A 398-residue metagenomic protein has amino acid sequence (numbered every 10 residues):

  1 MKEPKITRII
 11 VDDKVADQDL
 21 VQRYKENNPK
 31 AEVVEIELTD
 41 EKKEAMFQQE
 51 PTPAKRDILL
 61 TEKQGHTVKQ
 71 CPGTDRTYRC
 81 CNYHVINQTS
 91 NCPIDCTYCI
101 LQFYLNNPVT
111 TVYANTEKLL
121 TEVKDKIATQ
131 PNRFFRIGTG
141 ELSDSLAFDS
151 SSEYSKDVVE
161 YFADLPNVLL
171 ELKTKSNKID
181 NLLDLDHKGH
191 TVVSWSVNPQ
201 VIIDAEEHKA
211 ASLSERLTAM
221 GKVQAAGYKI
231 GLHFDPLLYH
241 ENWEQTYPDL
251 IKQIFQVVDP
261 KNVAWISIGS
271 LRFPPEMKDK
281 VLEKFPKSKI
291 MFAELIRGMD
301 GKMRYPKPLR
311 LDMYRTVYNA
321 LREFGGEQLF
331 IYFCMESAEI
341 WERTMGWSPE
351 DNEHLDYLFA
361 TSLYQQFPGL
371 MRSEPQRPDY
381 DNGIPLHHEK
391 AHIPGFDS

Functional and structural regions predicted by a protein language model:
M1-L20, F255-S398: Auxiliary Fe-S-binding modules of radical SAM enzymes
M1-P51: N-terminal alpha-helical interaction blocks
T39-Q88, Q102-V112, L386-S398: N-terminal [4Fe-4S]-dependent radical SAM core
T61-Y78, I100-S196, K222: Conserved Radical SAM active-site core
C92, C96-C99: Short cysteine clusters
F135-T139, L170-L172, V193-W195, I230-F234 (+2 more regions): Hydrophobic faces of well-ordered beta-strands that scaffold small-molecule active sites in alpha/beta enzyme cores
S143-L146, N177-D180, T191-A210, P236-H240 (+2 more regions): Conserved radical SAM core fold
N242-V257: Catalytic cores of alpha/beta
